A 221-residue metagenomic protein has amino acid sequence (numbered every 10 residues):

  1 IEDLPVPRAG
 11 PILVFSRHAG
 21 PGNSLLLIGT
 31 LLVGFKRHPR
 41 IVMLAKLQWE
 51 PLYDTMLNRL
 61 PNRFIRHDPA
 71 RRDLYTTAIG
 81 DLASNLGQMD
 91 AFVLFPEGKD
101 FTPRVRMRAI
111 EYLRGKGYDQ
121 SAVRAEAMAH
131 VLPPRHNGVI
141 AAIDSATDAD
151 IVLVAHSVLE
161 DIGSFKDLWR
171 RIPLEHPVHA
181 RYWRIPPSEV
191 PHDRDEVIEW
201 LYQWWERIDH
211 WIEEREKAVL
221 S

Functional and structural regions predicted by a protein language model:
E2-P7, L82-S84: Short amphipathic alpha-helix with an adjacent loop that forms part of the alpha/beta core around
R8, I12-R71: Catalytic core of membrane glycerolipid acyltransferases/transacylases, capturing the structured, soluble-facing
L13-F15, V152, W205, I212: Conserved beta-strand elements of the Class I
L26-L27, V42, A78-D81, G138-A141: Short, hydrophobic/aromatic alpha-helical segments in well-folded domains
L31, L82-L86, I143-A146, L201-I208 (+1 more regions): Hydrophobic, Leu/Ile/Phe/Ala-enriched alpha-helical segments that form helix-helix packing faces
R37, A45-N62, G87-D195: A cross-family acyltransferase "interaction/gating" segment
R72-S84: A Trp-anchored, charged/polar loop motif used as the substrate-binding/catalytic surface of acyl/ester-handling
P191-S221: Accessory terminal regions of nucleic-acid processing enzymes
